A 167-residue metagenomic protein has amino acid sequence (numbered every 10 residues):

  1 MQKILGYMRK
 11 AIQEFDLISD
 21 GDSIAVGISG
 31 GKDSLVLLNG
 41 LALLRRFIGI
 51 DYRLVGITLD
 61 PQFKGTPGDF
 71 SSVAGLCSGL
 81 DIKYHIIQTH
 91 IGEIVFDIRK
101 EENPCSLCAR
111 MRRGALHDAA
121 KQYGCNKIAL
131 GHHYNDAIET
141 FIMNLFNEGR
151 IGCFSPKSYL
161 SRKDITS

Functional and structural regions predicted by a protein language model:
M1-I151, S155-P156: ATP-dependent adenylation/nucleotidyltransferase module used to activate substrates
C153-S167: Short, flexible loop segments at boundaries between secondary-structure elements
